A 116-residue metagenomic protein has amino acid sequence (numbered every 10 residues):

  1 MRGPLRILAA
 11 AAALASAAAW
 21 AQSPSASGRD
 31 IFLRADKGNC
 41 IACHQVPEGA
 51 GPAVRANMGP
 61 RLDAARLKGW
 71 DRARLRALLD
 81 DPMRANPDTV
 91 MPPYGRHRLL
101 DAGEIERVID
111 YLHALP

Functional and structural regions predicted by a protein language model:
M1-A9: Bacterial N-terminal signal peptides that target proteins for export
L8-A17: Bacterial N-terminal signal peptides
S16-A35, G51: Electrostatic cytochrome c docking/interface patches
G28, K37-P47, V108, L112: The canonical Cys-X-X-Cys-His
F32-L33, A42-D80, P93-R96: Gly/Gly-Pro-rich "capping" loops immediately C-terminal to redox-active cysteine motifs in periplasmic/lumenal
K37, M83-R84: Generic structural signal for secondary-structure transition and capping sites
G38, P60, T89: Glycine-centered loop/turn positions within well-structured domains that cap or flank conserved ligand/cofactor-binding
A73-L78, R84-N86, R96-P116: C-terminal capping alpha-helices of c-type cytochrome domains
